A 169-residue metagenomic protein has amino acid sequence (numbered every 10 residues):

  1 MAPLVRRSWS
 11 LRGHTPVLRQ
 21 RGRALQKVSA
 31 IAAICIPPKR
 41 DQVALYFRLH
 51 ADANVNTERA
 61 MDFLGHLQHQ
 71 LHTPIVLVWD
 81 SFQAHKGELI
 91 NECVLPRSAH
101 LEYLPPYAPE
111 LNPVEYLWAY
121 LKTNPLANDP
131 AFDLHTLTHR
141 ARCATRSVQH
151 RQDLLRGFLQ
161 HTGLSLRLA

Functional and structural regions predicted by a protein language model:
M1-D62, L166: Extended, low-complexity cationic-aromatic segments
H14-G22, R97-P113, D129: RNase H-like polynucleotidyl transferase catalytic core
A33, V76-D80, E102-P105, T138 (+1 more regions): Short beta-strand segments
A53-V55, L77-N91, P106-L111: Acidic, metal-coordinating catalytic cores used for nucleic-acid/nucleotide bond scission and strand-transfer chemistry
T57-V76: Short, basic/hydrophobic alpha-helical segments
P113-A169: C-terminal anion-handling pockets and recognition modules
